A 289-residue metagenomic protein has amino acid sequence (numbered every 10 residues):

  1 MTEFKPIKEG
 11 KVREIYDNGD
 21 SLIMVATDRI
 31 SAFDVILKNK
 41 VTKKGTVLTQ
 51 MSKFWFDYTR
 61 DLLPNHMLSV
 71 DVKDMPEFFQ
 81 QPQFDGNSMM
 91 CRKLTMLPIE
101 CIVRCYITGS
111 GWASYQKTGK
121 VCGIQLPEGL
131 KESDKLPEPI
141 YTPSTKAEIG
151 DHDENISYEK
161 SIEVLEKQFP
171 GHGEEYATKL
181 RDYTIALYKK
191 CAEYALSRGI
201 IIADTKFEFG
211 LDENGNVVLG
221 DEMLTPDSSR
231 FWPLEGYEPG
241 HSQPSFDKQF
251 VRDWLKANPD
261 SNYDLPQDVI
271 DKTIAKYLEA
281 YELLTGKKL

Functional and structural regions predicted by a protein language model:
M1-E148, S261-L289: Active-site loop/lid in soluble adenylation, ligation, and acyl-transfer enzymes
S21, M96-P98, R198-I202, N214-V217: Coil-to-beta-strand transition motifs
F33, W112, N214, S228-R230: Intrinsically disordered, low-complexity acidic/polar segments
R60-H66, K190-I202, G215, T285-L289: Surface-exposed helix-capping loop/turn segments at secondary-structure junctions
V103, I202-M223: Conserved metal-phosphate-binding beta-hairpin within the catalytic cores of diverse ATP-dependent phosphoryl-transfer
K117-K120, Q125-E175, L219, M223-L284: Anionic ligand-binding catalytic core segments
F169-A203: A long amphipathic alpha-helix within ATP-dependent nucleotide-binding catalytic cores
